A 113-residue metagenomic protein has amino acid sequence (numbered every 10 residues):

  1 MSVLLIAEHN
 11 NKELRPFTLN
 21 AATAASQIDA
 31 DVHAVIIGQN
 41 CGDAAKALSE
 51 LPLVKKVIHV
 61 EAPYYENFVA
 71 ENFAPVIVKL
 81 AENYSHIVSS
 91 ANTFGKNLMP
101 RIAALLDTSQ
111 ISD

Functional and structural regions predicted by a protein language model:
M1-D113: N-terminal glycine-rich FAD/FM-binding segment characteristic of electron-transfer flavoproteins
